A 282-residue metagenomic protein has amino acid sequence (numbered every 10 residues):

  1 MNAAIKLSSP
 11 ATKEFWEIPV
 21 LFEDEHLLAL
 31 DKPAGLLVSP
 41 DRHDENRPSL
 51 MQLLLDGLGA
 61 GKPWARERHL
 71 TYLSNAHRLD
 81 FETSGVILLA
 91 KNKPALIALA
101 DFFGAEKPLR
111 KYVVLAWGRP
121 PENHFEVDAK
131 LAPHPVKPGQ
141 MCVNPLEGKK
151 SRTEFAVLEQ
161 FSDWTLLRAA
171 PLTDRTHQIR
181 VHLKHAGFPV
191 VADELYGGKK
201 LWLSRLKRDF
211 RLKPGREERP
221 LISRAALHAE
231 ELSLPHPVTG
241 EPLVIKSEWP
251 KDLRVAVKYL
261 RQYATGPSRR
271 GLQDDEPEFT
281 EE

Functional and structural regions predicted by a protein language model:
M1-E282: RNA pseudouridine synthases
